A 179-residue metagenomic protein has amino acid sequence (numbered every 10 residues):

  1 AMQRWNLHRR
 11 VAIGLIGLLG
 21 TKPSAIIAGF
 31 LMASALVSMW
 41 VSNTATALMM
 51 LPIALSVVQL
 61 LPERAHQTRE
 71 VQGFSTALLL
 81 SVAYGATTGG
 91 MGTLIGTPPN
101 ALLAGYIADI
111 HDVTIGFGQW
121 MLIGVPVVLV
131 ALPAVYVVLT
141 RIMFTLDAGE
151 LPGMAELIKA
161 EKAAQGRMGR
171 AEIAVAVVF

Functional and structural regions predicted by a protein language model:
A1-R69: Membrane-embedded alpha-helical segments and adjacent helix-loop junctions characteristic of multi-pass solute
R4-R10, N43, L61-L103, D109-R167 (+1 more regions): Juxtamembrane and boundary regions of transmembrane helices in multi-pass small-molecule transporters and channels
F30, A174-F179: Transmembrane helical segments that form the transport core of multi-pass membrane transport proteins
P52-L55, A101, G105: Residues on a specific face of well-ordered alpha-helices
